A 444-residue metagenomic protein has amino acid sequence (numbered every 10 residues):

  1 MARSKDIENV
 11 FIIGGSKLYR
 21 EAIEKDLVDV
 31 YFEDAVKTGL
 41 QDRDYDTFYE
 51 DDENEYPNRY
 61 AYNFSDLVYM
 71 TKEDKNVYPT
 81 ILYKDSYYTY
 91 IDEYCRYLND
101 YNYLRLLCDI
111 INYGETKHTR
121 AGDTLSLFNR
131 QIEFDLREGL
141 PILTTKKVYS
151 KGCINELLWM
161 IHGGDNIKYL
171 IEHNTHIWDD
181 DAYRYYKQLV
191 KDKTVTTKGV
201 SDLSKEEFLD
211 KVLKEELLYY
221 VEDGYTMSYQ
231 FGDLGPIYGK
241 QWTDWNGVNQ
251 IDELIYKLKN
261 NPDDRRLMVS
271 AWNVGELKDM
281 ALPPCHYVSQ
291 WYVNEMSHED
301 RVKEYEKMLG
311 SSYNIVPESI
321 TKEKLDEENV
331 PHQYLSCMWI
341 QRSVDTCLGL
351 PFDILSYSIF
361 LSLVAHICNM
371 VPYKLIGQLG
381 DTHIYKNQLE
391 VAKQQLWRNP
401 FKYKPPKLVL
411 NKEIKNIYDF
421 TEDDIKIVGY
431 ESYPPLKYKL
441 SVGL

Functional and structural regions predicted by a protein language model:
M1-C95: Enzymes that bind and transform nitrogen-containing heteroaromatic metabolites
Y94-L444: Terminal, non-catalytic protein-protein interaction segments that mediate quaternary/complex assembly
